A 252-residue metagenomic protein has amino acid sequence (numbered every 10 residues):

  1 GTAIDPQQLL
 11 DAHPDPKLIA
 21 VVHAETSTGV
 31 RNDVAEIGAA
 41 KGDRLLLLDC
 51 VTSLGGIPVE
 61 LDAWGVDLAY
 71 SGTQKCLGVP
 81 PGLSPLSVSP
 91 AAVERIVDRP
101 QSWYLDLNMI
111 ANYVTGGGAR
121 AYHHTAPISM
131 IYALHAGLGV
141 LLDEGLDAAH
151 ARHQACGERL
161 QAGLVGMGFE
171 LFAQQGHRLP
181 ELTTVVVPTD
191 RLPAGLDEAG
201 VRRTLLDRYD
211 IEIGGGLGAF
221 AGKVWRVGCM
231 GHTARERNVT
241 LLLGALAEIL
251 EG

Functional and structural regions predicted by a protein language model:
T2-G55, L68: Active-site phosphate-binding strand-loop segment of PLP-dependent enzymes
A20-V21, L46-C50, A69-G72, V79 (+2 more regions): General beta-strand structural signal in soluble alpha/beta enzymes
D62-Q74: Conserved active-site segment immediately N-terminal to the catalytic lysine that forms the internal aldimine
Q74-A162, G166: Active-site C-terminal subdomain of aminotransferase-like
E170-R208: Conserved PLP-binding catalytic core of the aspartate aminotransferase-like
L205-I213, A247-E251: A common structural junction motif
A219, K223-G252: PLP-dependent enzyme catalytic core of the Aspartate aminotransferase-like
